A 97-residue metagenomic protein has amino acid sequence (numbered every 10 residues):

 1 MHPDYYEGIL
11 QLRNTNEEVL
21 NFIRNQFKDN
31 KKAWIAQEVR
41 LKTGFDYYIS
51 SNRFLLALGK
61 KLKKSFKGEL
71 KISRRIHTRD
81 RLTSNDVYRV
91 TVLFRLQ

Functional and structural regions predicted by a protein language model:
M1-P3, E7-I9, R13-Q97: Long C-terminal interaction/binding lobes of large macromolecular proteins
